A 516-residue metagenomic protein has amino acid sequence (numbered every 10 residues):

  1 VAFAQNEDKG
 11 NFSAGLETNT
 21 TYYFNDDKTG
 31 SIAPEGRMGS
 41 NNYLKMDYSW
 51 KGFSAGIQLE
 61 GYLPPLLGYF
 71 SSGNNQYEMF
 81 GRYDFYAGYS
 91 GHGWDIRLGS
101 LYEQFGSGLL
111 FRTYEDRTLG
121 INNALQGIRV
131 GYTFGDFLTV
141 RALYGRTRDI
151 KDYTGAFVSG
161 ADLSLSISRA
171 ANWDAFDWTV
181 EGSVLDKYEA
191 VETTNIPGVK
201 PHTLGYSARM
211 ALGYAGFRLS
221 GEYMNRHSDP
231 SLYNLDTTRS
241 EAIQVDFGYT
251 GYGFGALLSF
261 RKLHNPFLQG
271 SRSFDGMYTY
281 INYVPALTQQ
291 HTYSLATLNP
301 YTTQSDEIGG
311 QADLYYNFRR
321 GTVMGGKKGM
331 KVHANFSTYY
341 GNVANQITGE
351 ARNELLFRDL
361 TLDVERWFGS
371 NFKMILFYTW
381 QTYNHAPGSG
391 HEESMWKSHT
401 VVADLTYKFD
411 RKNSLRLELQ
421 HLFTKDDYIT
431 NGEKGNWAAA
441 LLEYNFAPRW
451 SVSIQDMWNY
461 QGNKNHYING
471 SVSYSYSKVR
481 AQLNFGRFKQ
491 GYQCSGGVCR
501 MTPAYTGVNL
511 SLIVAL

Functional and structural regions predicted by a protein language model:
A2-A4: Sec/Tat signal peptide C-region and signal peptidase I cleavage site
N6-S13, E17, T21-G39, S49 (+10 more regions): Signature for the C-terminal beta-barrel architecture of outer-membrane proteins
Y43-M46: Histidine-anchored nucleotide/phosphate-binding helix
F80-G81, F111: Short acidic (Asp/Glu) patches
D84: Phosphate/ribose-recognition catalytic cores of enzymes acting on nucleotide-derived substrates
Y89-F134: Well-ordered mid-protein domain cores that form the structural environment of catalytic cofactors
S471, Q482: Catalytic-face loop-and-helix region of soluble metabolic enzyme cores
